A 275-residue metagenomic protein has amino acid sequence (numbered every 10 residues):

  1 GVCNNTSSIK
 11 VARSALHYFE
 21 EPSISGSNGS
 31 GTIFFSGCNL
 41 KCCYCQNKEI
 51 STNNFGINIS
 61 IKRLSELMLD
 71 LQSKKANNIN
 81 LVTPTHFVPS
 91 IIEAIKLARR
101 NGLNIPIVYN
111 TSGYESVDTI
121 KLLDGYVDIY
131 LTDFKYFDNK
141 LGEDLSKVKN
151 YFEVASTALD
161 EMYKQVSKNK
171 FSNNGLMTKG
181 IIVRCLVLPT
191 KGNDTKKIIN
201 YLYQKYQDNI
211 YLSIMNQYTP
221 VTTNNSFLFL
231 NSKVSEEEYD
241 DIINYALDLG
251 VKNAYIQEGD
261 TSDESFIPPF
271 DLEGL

Functional and structural regions predicted by a protein language model:
C3-I129, D138-N139: Conserved Radical SAM active-site core
G31, I79, I107-Y109, Y130-T132 (+3 more regions): Hydrophobic faces of well-ordered beta-strands that scaffold small-molecule active sites in alpha/beta enzyme cores
S51, V88, G113-S116, F134-F152 (+3 more regions): Conserved radical SAM core fold
L64-L67, I91-I95, T119, L123 (+4 more regions): A general structural detector for well-ordered alpha-helical segments in enzyme core domains, enriched
Q72-L97, D144, N150, D160 (+1 more regions): Conserved glycine-rich "GG(E/T)P / GGGxP" loop and the immediately following alpha-helix in the radical SAM core
D124-N139, N209-Y218: Non-cysteine beta-strand/loop elements that form the S-adenosyl-L-methionine
E143-N174: Anionic-ligand binding region
S167-L275: Auxiliary Fe-S-binding modules of radical SAM enzymes
